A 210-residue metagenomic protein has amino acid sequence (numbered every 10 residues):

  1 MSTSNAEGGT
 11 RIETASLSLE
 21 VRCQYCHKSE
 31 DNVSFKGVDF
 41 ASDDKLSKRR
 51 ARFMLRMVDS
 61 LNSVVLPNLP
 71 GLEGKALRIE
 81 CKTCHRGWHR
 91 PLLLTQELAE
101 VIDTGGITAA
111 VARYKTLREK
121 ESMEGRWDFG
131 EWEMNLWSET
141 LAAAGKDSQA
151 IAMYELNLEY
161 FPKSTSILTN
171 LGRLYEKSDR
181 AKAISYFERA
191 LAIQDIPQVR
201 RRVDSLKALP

Functional and structural regions predicted by a protein language model:
M1-L136, T140-A143: Sequence context surrounding c-type heme c attachment/ligation sites in exported
D128, P162, Q194-D195: Short coil turns that delineate tetratricopeptide repeat
E131, S148, T165-S166, P197-Q198: Helix-start (N-cap) detector for alpha-helical repeat units in TPR-like alpha-solenoids, especially tetratricopeptide
E139-T140, R173, S205: Residue-level recognition of tetratricopeptide repeat
A144, K177-S178, P210: Structural motif corresponding to the intra-repeat A-B loop/turn of tetratricopeptide repeats
